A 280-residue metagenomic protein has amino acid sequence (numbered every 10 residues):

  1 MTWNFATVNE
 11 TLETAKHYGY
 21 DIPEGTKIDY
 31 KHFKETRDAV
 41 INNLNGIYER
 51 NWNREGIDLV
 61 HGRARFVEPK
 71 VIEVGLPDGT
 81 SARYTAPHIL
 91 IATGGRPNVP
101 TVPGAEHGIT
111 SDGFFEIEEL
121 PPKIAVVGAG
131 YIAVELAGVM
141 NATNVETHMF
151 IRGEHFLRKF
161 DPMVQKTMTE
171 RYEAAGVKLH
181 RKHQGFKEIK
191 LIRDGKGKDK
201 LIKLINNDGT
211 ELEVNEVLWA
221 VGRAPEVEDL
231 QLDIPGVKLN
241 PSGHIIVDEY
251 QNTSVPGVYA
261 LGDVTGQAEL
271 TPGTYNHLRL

Functional and structural regions predicted by a protein language model:
M1-L120, G153-L157, P162-V164, T169-K178 (+3 more regions): Glycine-rich flavin
A64, H183-K187, D229, T253: Flavin (primarily FAD) cofactor-binding/catalytic cores of flavoenzymes
A64, I72, R83-G94, V126-V127 (+3 more regions): Short hydrophobic core segments
I91-E146, A175-K178, D233-Y250, S254: Glycine-rich dinucleotide-binding loop and its adjacent helix/turn
E106-L120, E211-L280: FAD-site-proximal beta/loop scaffold in flavoenzymes
V127-G130, F160, D263: Glycine-rich Rossmann-fold phosphate-binding loop(s) that bind the pyrophosphate of adenine dinucleotide cofactors
T143-F156: Glycine-rich FAD pyrophosphate-binding loop
